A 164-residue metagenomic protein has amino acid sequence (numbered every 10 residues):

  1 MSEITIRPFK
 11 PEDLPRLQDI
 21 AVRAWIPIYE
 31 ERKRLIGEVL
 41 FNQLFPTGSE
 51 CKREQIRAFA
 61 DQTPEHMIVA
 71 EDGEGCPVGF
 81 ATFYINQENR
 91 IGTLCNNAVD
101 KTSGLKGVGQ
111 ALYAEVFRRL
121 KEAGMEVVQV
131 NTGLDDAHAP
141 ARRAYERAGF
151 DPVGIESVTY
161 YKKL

Functional and structural regions predicted by a protein language model:
S2-T5: Extreme N-terminal starter segment of soluble prokaryotic enzymes
P8-C95, D100, Y113, R119 (+1 more regions): Acetyl-CoA-dependent GNAT
V99, L105-R118, R143, R147: Conserved acetyl-CoA-binding loop-helix of GNAT-fold acetyltransferases
G104, Q129-A141, Y161-K163: Conserved beta-strand-loop-alpha-helix junction that forms the acyl-donor binding cleft
K106, A123-E126: Short coil/turn segments at alpha/beta junctions that flank glycine-rich nucleotide-binding fingerprints
Q110, L134-G154: Conserved active-site alpha-helix within GNAT-family acetyltransferase domains
V153-L164: Active-site/acyl-donor-binding loops of N-acyltransferases
